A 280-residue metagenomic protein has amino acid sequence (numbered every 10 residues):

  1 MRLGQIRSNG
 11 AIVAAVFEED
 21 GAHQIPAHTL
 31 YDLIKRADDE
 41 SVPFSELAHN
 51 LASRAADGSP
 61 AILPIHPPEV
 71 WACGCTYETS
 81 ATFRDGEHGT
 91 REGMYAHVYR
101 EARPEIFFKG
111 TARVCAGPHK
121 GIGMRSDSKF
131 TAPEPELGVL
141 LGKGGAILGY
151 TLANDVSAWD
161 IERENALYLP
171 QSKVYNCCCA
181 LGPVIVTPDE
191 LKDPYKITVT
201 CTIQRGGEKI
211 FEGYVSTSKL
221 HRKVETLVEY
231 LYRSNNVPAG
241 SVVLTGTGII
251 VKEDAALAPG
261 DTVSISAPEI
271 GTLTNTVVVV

Functional and structural regions predicted by a protein language model:
M1-E18: N-terminal basic/disordered segments at the start of proteins
L3, G74, A267: Residue-level signal for inorganic ion chemistry
S8, V42-G207: Active-site microenvironments in enzyme catalytic cores
N9, W159-V280: Catalytic-pocket segment enriched in acidic/His residues
A11-A14, G21-H23, A146-I147: Hydrophobic residues embedded in beta-strands of well-ordered beta-sheets
E18-A48: N-terminal cap/recognition module
E18-G21, H28-D32, N154-V156, S216-L220 (+1 more regions): A short, sequence-level motif marking secondary-structure junctions
